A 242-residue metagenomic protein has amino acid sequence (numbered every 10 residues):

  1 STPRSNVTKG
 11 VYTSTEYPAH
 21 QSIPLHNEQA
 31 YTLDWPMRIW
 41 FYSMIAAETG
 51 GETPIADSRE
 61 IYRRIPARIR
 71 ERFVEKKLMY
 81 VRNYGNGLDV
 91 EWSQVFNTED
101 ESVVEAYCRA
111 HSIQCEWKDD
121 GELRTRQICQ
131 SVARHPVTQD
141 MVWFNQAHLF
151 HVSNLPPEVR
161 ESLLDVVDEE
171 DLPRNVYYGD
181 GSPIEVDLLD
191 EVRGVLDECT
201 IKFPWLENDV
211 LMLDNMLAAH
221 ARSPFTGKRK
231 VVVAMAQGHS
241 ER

Functional and structural regions predicted by a protein language model:
S1-N27: A gly/proline- and charged-residue-enriched helix-loop-helix capping module
S5-V7, A30-T32, A47-T49: A short acidic, glycine/proline-enriched capping/turn motif at secondary-structure boundaries, especially helix N-cap
A19-L25, D34-R242: Active-site environment of non-heme Fe oxygenases that use a 2-His-1-carboxylate facial triad
